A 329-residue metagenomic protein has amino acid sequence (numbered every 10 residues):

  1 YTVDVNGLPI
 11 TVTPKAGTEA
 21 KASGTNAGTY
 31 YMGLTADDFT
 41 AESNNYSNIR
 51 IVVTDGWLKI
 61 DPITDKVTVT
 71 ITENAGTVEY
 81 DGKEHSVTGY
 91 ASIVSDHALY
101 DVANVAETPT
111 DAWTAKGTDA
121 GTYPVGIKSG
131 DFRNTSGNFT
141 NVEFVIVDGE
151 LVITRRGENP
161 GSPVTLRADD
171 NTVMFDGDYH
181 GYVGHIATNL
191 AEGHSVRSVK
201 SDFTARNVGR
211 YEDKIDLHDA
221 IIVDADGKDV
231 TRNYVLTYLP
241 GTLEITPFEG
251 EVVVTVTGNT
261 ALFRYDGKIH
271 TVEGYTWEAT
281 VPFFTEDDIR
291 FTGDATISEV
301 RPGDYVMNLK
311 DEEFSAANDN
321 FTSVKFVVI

Functional and structural regions predicted by a protein language model:
Y1-I329: Solvent-exposed beta-strand/loop surfaces, strongest in extracytoplasmic domains of secreted and cell-surface proteins
